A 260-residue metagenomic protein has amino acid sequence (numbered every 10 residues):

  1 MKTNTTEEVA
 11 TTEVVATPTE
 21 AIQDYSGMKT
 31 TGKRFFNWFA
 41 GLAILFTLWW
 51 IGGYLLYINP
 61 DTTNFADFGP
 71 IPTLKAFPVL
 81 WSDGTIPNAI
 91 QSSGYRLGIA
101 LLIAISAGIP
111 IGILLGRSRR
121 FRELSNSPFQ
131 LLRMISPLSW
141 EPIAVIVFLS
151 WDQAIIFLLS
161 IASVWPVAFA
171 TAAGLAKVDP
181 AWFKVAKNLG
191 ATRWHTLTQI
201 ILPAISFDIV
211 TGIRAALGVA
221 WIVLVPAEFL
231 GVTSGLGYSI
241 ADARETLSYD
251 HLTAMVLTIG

Functional and structural regions predicted by a protein language model:
M1-A43, T47: Transmembrane alpha-helical segments of polytopic membrane transport and secretion proteins
A21-G27, L55-L102: Periplasmic/extracellular loop-to-transmembrane helix junction in inner-membrane transport proteins
F68-P78, G231-R244: Short hydrophobic, aromatic-rich alpha-helical segments embedded in or entering the lipid bilayer of multi-pass
I99-F129: Transmembrane-helix boundary motif in ABC transporter permease subunits
Q130-P166, A173-G174: Generic hydrophobic transmembrane alpha-helix motif, especially the helices
F157, I161, R193-P226, T253 (+1 more regions): Transmembrane alpha-helices
A170-A215, L236: Short cytoplasmic-facing helical segments at TM-TM junctions of multi-pass membrane proteins
L236-G260: Hydrophobic alpha-helical transmembrane segments of polytopic membrane proteins
